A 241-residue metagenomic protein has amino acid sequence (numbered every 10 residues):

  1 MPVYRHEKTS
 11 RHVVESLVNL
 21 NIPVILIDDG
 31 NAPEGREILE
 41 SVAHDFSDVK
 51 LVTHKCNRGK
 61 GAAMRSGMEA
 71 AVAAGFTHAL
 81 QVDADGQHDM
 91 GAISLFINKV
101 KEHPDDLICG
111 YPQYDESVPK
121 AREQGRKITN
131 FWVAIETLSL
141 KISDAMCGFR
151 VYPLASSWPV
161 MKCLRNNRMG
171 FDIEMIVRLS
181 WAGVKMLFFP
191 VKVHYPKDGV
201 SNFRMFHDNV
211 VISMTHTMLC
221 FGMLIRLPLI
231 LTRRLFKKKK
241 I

Functional and structural regions predicted by a protein language model:
Y4-N19, E34: Short, well-formed alpha-helical segments that are part of the catalytic scaffolds of diverse glycosyltransferases
L17-L26, D48-K50: Short loop->beta transition adjacent to catalytic acidic/histidine clusters or analogous donor-positioning motifs
P23, H78, K185: Residues at the starts of beta-strands that form the adenosine-phosphate
D28-I38, G86: A conserved acidic beta->alpha catalytic loop
C56, G61-A73, M90-M169, P196-F203 (+1 more regions): Acceptor/aglycone-binding surface of glycosyltransferases and processive sugar-polymer synthases
F76-Q87: Short beta-strand-to-loop acidic/aromatic patch adjacent to the donor-nucleotide binding site
L164-I241: Hydrophobic helical membrane-anchoring modules
